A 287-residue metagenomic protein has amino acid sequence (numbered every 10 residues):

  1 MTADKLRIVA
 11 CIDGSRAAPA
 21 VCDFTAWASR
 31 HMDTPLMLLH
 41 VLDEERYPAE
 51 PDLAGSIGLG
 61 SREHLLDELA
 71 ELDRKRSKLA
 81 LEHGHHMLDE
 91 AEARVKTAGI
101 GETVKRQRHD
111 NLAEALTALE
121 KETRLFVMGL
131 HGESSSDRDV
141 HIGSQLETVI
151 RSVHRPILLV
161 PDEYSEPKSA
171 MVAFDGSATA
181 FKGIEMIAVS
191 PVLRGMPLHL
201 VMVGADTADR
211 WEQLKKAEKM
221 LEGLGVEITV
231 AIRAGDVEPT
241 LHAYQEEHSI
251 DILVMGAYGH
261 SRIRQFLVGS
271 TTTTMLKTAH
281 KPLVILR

Functional and structural regions predicted by a protein language model:
T2-A70, S152, S165-I232: Small/aliphatic-rich secondary-structure junction motif
D4, A17-H31, K105-Y164, Y244-R287: Gly/Ser-rich helix-loop-strand patches that form or flank binding pockets for ribonucleotide-derived cofactors
T25, A91, L116, I187 (+3 more regions): Aromatic/hydrophobic pocket-lining residues that form π-stacking "cages" and hydrophobic walls in ligand
L69-R94, T103: Alpha-helix-centered segments that form part of catalytic cores
K96-V104, E222-I228: A short helix-to-beta-strand connector/capping loop
D110-A113, G235-P239: Short acidic loop-to-helix transition motifs that present clustered carboxylates
E218, D236-E246: A short, acidic, amphipathic alpha-helical segment used as a generic capping/interface helix at domain edges
